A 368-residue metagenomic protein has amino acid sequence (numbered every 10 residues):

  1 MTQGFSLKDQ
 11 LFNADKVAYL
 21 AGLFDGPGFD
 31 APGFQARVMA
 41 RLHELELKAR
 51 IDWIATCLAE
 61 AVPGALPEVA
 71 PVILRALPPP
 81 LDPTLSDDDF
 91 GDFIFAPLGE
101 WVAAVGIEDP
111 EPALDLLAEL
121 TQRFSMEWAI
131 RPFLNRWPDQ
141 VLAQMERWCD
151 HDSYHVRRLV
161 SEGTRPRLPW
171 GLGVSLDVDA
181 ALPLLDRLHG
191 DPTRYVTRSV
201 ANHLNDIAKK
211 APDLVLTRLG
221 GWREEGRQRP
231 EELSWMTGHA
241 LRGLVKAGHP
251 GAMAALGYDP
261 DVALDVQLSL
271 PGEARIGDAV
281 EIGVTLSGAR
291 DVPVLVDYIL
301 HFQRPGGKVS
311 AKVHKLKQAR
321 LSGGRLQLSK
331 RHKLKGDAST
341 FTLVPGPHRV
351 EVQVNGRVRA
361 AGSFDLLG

Functional and structural regions predicted by a protein language model:
M1-A252, D261, I276-G283, V292: Surface-facing alpha-helical segments and adjacent helix-coil boundary elements at the starts of domains
V262-L264, P305-Q318: Short beta-strand and strand-turn-strand segments in soluble, beta-rich domains
S269-R275: Short beta-strand segments of immunoglobulin-like
A279-P305: Beta-strand-rich binding/interaction modules
A311-D337: A beta-strand/beta-hairpin structural motif
G336-P347: Short glycine/proline/serine/threonine-rich loop/turn segments at secondary-structure transition edges
D337-A338, Q353-G362: Short acidic/polar inter-strand loop motif in beta-rich domains
F364-G368: Short beta-strand edge segments in extracellular beta-sheet folds
